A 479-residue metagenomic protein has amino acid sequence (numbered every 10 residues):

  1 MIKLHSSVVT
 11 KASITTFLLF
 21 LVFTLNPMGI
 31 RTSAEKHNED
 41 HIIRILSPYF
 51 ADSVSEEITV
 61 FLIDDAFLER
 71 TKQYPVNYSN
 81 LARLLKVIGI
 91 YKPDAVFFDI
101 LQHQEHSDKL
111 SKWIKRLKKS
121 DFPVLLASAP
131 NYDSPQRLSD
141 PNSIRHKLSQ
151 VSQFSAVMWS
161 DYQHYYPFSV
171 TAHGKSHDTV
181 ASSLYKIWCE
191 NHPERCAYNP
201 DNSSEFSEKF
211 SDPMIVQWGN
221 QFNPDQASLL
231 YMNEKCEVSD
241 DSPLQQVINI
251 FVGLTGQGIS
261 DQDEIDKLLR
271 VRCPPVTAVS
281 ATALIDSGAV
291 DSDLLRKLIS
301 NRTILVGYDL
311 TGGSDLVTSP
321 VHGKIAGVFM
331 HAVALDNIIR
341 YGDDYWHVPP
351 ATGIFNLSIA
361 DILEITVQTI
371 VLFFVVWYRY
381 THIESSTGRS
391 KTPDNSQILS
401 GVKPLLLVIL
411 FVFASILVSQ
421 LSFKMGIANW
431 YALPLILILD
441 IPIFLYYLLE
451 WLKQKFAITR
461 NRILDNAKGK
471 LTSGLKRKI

Functional and structural regions predicted by a protein language model:
I2-Q368, W451-I479: Flexible inter-domain connectors and hinge/loop segments
L21-L25, Y378, L417, L421: Hydrophobic membrane-targeting alpha-helices
G342, W346, H382-S386, L421 (+1 more regions): Membrane-interface elements of multi-pass transporters and channels
T352-E384, L435-L445: Selective detector of the "anchor" transmembrane alpha-helix that sits immediately C-terminal
N356-E364, N395-K403, A428, A432: Membrane-interface starts of transmembrane alpha-helices
I370-F413, V418, L449-T459: Juxtamembrane interface at the cytosolic side of transmembrane helices
G401-L406, L410, I427, L433-L475 (+1 more regions): Caspase-like cysteine protease fold
S415-A432: Transmembrane helix-loop junctions at the membrane interface of multipass transporters and ion channels
